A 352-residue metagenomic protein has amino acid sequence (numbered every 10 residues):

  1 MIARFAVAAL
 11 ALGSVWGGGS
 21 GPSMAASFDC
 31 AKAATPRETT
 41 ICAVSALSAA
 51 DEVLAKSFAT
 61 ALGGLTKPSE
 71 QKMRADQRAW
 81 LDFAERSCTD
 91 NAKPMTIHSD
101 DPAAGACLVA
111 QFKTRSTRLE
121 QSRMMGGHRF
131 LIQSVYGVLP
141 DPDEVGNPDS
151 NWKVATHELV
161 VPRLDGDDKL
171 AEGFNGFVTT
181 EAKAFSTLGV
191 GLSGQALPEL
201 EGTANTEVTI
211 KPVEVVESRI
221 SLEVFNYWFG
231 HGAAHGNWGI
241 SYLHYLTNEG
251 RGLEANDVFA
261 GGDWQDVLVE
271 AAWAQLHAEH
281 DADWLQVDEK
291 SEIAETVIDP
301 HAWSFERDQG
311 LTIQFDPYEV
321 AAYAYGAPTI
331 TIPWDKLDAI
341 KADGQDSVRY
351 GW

Functional and structural regions predicted by a protein language model:
M1-R4: Positively charged n-region of N-terminal signal peptides that target proteins for export
A6-G19: Bacterial N-terminal signal peptides
W16, F28, S69-Q71: Short amphipathic alpha-helical interaction elements located at domain edges and within/adjacent to intrinsically
G19-A25: Sec/Tat signal peptide C-region and signal peptidase I cleavage site
S27-A34: Secreted, propeptide-processed cysteine-rich mini-domains
R37-V44, S48-E52, K56-G63, R78 (+1 more regions): Compositionally biased intrinsically disordered regions enriched in Thr/Gly
E70-A84: Acidic helix-start/capping segments at beta-turn-to-alpha-helix junctions
